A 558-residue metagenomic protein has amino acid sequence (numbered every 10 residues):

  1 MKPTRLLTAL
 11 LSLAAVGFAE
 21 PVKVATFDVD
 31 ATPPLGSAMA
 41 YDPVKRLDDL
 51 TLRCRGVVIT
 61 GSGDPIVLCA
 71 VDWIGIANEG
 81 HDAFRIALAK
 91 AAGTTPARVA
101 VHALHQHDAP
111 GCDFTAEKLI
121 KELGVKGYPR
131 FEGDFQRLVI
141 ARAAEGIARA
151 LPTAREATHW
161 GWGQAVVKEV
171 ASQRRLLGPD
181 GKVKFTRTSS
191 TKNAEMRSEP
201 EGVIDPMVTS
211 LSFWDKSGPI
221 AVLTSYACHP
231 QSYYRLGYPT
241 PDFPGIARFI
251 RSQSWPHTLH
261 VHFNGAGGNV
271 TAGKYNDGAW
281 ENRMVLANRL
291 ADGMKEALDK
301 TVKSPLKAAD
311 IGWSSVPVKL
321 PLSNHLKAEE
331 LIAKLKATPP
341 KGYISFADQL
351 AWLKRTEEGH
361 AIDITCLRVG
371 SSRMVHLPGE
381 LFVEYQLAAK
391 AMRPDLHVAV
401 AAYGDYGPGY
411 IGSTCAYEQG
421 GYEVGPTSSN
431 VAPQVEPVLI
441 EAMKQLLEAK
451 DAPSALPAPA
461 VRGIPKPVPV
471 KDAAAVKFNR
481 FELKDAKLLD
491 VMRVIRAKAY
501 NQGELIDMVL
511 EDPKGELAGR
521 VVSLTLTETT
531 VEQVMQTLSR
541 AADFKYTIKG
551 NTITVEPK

Functional and structural regions predicted by a protein language model:
M1-T8: Bacterial N-terminal signal peptides that target proteins for export
T8-V16: Bacterial N-terminal signal peptides
L10, R85, I147, Q386 (+2 more regions): A generic alpha-helix structural signal
E20-L259, F263-T271, Y275-V285, L298 (+1 more regions): Conserved beta-alpha junction segments in alpha/beta enzyme cores
H262, V461-V531, M535-K558: N-terminal export/assembly leaders
L290: Anionic-ligand-binding alpha/beta catalytic cores of soluble enzymes and soluble regulatory domains that recognize
